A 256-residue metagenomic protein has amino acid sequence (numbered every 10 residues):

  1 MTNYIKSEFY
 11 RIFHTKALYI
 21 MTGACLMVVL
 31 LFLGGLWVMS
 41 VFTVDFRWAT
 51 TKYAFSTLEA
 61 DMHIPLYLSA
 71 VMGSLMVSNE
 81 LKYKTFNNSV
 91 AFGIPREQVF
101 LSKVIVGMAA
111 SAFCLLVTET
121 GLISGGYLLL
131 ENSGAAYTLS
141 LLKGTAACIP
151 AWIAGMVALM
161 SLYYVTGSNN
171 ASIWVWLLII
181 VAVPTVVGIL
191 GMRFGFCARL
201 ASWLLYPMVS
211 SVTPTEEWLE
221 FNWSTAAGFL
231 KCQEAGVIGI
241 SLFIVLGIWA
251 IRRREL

Functional and structural regions predicted by a protein language model:
M1-L26: Aromatic- and glycine-rich beta-strand/loop motifs that create alpha-glucan
I5-I12, V99-F100, V104-I105, L142 (+2 more regions): Hydrophobic alpha-helical elements at and bordering transmembrane segments of multi-pass membrane proteins
L18, T22-M76, L101-N170, W176 (+3 more regions): Secretory targeting signals
G73-F92, R96, L256: Transmembrane helix boundary and interhelical loop/hinge segments in multi-pass membrane proteins
L190-T213: Juxtamembrane non-transmembrane "cap" segments at the membrane-aqueous interface of multi-pass membrane proteins
A235-L256: Junction motif at the cytosolic side of a transmembrane helix
